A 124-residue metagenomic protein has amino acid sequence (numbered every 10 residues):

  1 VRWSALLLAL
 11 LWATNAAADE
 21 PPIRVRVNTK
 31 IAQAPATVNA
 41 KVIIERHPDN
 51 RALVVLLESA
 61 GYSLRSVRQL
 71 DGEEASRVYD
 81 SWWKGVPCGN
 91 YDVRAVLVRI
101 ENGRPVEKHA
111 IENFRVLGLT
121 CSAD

Functional and structural regions predicted by a protein language model:
S4-N15: Bacterial N-terminal signal peptides
A16-Q33, V38, L119-D124: Short, compositionally biased P/S/T/A/G/V-rich stretches that sit at domain boundaries
A40-R46: Aromatic/hydrophobic beta-strand junction motif of beta-rich domains
K41, R77-G85: Exposed aromatic-hydrophobic patches
N50, C88-D92: Extracellular Ig-like/FN3 beta-sandwich strand-entry sites
A60-A75, A110-N113: Solvent-exposed serine/threonine-rich low-complexity stretches and specific carbohydrate-binding patches
V98-H109: Short acidic/polar inter-strand loop motif in beta-rich domains
